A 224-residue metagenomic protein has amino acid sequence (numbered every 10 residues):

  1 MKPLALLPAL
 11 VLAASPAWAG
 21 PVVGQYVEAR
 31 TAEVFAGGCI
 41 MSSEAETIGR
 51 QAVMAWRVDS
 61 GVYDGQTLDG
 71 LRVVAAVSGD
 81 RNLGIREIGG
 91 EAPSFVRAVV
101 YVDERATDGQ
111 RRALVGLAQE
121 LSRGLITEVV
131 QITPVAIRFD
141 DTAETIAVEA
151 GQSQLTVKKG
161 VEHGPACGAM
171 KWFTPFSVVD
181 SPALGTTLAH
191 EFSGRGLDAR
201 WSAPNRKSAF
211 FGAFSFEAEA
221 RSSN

Functional and structural regions predicted by a protein language model:
M1, A19-G20: Absolute protein N-terminus
M1-L7: Bacterial N-terminal signal peptides that target proteins for export
K2, V73-A75, I88, L114-A118: Generic hydrophobic, helix-prone segments enriched in Leu/Val/Ile
A14-P16: N-terminal signal peptide c-region/cleavage motif recognized by signal peptidases
G20-V99: N-terminal Sec/ER secretory leader and immediately downstream segment of secreted/extracellular precursors
V96-R97, Y101-E217: Mature, soluble, non-transmembrane domains
S223-N224: Short, solvent-exposed mixed-charge patches
